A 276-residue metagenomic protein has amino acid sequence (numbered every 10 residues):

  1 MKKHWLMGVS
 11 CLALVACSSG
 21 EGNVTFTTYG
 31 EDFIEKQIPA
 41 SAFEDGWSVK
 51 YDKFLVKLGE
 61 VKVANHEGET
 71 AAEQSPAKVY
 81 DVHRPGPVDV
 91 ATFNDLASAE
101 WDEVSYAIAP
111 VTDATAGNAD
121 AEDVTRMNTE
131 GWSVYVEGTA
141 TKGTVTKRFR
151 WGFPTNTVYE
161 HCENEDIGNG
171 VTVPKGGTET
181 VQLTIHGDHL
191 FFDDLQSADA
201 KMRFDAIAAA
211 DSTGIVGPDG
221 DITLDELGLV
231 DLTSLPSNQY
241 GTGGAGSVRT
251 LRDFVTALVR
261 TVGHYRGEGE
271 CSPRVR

Functional and structural regions predicted by a protein language model:
M1-V15: Sec-dependent bacterial lipoprotein signal peptides
S18-R276: A short, solvent-exposed, low-complexity linear motif enriched for acidic/polar residues with Pro/Gly/Ser/Thr
